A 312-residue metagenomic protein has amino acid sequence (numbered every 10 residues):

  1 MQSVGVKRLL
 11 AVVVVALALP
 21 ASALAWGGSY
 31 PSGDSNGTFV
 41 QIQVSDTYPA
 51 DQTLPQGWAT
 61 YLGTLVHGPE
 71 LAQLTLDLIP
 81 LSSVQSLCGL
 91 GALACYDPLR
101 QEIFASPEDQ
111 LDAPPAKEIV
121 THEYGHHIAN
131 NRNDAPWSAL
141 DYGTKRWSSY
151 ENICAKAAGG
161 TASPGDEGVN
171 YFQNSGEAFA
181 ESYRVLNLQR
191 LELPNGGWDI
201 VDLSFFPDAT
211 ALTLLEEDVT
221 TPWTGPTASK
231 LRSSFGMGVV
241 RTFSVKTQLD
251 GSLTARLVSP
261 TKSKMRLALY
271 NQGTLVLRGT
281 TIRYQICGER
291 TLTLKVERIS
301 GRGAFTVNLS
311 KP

Functional and structural regions predicted by a protein language model:
V40-L99: Auxiliary, metal-adjacent structural segments of Zn-dependent hydrolase domains
I103-T121, G168-Y171: Short pre-active-site segment immediately N-terminal to the catalytic Zn-binding motif
Y124-G143, F179, L188-E192: Catalytic Zn2+-binding segment of zinc metalloproteases
K145-A228: Metalloprotease/metallohydrolase-associated module, dominated by Zn2+-dependent proteases
T221-S252, P260-K262, L275, P312: Non-catalytic extracellular/lumenal accessory regions of secreted precursors
S263-G273: Short, surface-exposed beta-strand/strand-loop-strand elements in extracellular ectodomains
M265, S300-P312: Edge beta-strands of jelly-roll/beta-sandwich modules across compartments, strongly enriched in secreted/luminal
I286-A304: Noncatalytic modules at the cell exterior or secretory-pathway interfaces, chiefly beta-strand-rich lectin/adhesion
